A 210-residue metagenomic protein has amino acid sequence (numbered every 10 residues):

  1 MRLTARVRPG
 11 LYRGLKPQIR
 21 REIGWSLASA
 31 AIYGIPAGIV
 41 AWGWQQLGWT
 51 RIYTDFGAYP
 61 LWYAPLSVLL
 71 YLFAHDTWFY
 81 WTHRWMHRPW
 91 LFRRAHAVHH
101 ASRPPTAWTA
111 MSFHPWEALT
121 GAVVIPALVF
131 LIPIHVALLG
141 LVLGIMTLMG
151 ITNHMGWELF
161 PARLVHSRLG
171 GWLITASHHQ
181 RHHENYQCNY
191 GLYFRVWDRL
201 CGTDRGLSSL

Functional and structural regions predicted by a protein language model:
M1-R21, W44-F56: Membrane-helix interface linkers and caps
R6-L15, W90-L210: Cytosolic/stromal cytosol-facing helical appendages immediately following the last transmembrane segment
R21-V40, A110-A118: Select subsegments of transmembrane alpha-helices in polytopic membrane proteins, especially boundary-proximal
L27, P65-L69, L119, L139-L141: Hydrophobic alpha-helical transmembrane segments
I32, P36-W44, A74, W78 (+5 more regions): Alpha-helical membrane-inserting segments
Y33, Y53, Y71, F79-Y80 (+2 more regions): Aromatic side chains
I35-A74: Juxtamembrane helix-loop-helix connectors linking adjacent transmembrane helices in multi-pass membrane enzymes
P60-A97, A107-F113, A122: Function-critical hydrophobic alpha-helical transmembrane segments in multi-pass membrane proteins
